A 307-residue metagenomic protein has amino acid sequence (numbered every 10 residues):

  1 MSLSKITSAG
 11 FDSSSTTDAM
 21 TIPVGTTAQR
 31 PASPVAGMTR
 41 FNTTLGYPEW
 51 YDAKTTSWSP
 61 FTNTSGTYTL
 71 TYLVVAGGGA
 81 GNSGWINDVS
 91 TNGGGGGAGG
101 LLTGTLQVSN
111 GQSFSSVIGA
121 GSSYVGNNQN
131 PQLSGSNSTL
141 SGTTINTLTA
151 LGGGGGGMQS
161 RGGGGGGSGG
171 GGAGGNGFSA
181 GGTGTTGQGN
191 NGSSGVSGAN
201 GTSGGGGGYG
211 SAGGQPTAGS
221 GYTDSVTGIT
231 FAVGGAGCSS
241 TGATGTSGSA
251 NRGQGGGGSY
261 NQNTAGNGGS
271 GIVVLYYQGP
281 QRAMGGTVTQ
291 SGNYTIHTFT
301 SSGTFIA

Functional and structural regions predicted by a protein language model:
M1, T39-T64, S239-G242, F305-A307: Short, surface-exposed terminal/edge motifs of secreted or surface/virion proteins that either
S4, S8-F41, L45: Extracellular/surface-exposed low-complexity repeats and stalk/linker segments enriched in Gly/Pro and small polar
K5-S13, I22, W50, G104 (+3 more regions): Extracellular beta-strand solenoids
S8, T17-D18, T27-A28, T56-S57 (+5 more regions): N-terminal compositionally biased, intrinsically disordered segments and leader/signal-like regions
S13-T16, V24-T26, T43-L45, Y51-T55 (+3 more regions): Trimeric beta-solenoid/beta-helix "fiber body" segments of extracellular/virion adhesins and depolymerases
T17, L45-G46, I145, S302: A generic structural motif
I22, S59-T69, Q278-Q281: Short domain-boundary/entry signatures in modular proteins, especially in secreted/extracellular architectures
L70-A307: Low-complexity, glycine/proline-biased repetitive segments and flexible coils/loops
